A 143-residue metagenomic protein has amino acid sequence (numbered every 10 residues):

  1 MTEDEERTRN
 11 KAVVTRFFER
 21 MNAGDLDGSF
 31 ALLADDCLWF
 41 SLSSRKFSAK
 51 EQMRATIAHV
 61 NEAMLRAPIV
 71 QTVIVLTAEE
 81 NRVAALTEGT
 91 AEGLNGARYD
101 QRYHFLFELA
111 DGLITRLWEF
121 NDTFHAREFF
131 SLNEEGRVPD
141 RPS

Functional and structural regions predicted by a protein language model:
M1-L32, E134-S143: Short, low-complexity N-terminal intrinsically disordered segments enriched in polar/charged residues
D27-F30, A34-R82: A solvent-exposed, acidic/Ser-Thr-rich amphipathic alpha-helical stretch
I57, Q71-L76, E88-A91, R102-F107: Hydrophobic/aromatic beta-strand elements that line small-molecule binding cavities or substrate pockets in beta-rich
M64-R66, A91-Y99: Short, cysteine-centered beta-strand-loop-beta hairpins and adjacent loop/turn segments enriched in charged/polar
A78-N81, F107-I114: Short, solvent-exposed coil/turn segments at beta-strand boundaries
W118-S143: Low-complexity, intrinsically disordered terminal/linker segments enriched in charged and Gly/Pro repeats
